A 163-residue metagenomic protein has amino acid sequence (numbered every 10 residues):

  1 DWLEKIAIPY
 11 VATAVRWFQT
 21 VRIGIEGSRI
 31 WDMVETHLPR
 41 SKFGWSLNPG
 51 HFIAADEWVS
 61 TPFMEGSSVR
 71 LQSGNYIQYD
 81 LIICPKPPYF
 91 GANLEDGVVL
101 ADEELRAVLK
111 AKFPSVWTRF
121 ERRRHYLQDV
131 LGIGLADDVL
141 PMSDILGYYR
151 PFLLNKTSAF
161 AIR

Functional and structural regions predicted by a protein language model:
D1-R163: Active-site neighborhoods and metal-handling regions in enzymes and metal-associated proteins
